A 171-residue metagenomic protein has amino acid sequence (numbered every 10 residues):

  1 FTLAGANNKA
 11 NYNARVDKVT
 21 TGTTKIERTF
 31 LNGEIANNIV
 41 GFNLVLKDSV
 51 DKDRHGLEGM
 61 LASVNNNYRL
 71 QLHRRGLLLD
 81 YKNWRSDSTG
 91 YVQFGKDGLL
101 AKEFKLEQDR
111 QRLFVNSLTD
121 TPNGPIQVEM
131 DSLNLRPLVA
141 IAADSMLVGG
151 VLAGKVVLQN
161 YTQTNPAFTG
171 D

Functional and structural regions predicted by a protein language model:
F1-D171: Interface amphipathic segments
